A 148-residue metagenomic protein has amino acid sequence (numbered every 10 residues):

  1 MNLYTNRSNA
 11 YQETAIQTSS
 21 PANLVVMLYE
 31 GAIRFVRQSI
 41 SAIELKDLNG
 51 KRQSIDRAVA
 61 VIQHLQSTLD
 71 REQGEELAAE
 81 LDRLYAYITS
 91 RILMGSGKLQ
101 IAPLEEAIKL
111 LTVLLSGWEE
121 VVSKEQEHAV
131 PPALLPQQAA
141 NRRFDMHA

Functional and structural regions predicted by a protein language model:
M1-T18, E105-A148: Short terminal interaction segments
N2, V25-Y29: Extended alpha-helical interaction segments
Q12-V25, R34, Q38-I40: A positional/architectural concept
K51, A58, L104-A107: Solenoid-repeat scaffolds in large eukaryotic assemblies
H64-A79: Short, solvent-exposed, charged loop/turn and helix-capping segments that join or cap alpha-helices on peripheral
I92-I108: Amphipathic, charged alpha-helical scaffolds that flank and support histidine-based chemistry in signaling
